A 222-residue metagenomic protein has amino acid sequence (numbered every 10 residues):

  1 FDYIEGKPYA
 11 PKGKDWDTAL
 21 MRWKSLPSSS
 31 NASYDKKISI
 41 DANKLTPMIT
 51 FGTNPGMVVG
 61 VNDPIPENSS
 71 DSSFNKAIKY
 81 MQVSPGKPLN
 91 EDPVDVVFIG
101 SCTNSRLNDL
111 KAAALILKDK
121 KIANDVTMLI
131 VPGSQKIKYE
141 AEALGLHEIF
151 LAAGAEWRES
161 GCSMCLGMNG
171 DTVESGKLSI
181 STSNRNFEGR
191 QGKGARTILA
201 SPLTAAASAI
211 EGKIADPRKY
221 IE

Functional and structural regions predicted by a protein language model:
F1-E222: Fe-S-dependent hydro-lyases/dehydratases of central metabolism
